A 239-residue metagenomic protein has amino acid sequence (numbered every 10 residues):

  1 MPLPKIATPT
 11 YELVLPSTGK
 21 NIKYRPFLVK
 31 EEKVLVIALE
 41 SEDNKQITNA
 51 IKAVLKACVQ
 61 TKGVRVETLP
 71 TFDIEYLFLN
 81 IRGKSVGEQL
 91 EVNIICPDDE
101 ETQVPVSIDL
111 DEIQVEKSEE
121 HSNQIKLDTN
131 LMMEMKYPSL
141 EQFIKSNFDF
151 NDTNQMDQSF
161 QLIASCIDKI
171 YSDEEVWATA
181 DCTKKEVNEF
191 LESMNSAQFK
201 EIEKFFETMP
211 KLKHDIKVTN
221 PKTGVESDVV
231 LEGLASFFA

Functional and structural regions predicted by a protein language model:
M1-A239: Long C-terminal interaction/binding lobes of large macromolecular proteins
